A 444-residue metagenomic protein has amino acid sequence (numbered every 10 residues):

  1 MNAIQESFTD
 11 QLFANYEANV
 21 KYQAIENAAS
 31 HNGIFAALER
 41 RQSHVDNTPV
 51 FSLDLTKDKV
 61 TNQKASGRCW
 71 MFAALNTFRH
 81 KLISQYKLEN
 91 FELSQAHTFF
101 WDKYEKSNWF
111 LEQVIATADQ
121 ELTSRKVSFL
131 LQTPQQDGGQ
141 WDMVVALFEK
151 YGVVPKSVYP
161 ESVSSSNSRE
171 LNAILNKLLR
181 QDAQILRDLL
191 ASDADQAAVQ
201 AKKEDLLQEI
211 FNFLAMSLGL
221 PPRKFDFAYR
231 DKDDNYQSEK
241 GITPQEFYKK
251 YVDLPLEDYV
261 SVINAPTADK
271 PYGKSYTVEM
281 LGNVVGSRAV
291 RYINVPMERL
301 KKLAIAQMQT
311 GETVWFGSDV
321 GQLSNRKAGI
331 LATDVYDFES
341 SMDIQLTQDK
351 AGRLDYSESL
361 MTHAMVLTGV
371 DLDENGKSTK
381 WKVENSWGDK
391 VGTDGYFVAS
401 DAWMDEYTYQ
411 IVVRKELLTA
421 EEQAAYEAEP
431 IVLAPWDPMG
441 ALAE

Functional and structural regions predicted by a protein language model:
N2-D58: N-terminal regions that are enriched for targeting/export leaders and immediately downstream pro/stem segments
N2-Y22, F72-L75, L88, S400 (+3 more regions): Bimodal feature
V45-V314, V391-D394, D401: Active-site nucleophile-adjacent alpha helix/oxyanion-hole segment immediately C-terminal to the catalytic cysteine
C69, F148, D355-G388: Catalytic nucleophile-His microenvironment captured as a short glycine-rich beta-strand/loop that brackets
F72, F316-D319, T368: Short His-Asn-centered micro-motif
K156-V158, S324-K327, G392, Y407-T408: Short helix/loop capping segments that flank catalytic or ligand/cofactor-binding pockets
S287-T362: Long, positively charged binding patches that form subdomain-scale interaction surfaces for polyanionic ligands
D373-E444: Conserved catalytic-core surface of thiol
